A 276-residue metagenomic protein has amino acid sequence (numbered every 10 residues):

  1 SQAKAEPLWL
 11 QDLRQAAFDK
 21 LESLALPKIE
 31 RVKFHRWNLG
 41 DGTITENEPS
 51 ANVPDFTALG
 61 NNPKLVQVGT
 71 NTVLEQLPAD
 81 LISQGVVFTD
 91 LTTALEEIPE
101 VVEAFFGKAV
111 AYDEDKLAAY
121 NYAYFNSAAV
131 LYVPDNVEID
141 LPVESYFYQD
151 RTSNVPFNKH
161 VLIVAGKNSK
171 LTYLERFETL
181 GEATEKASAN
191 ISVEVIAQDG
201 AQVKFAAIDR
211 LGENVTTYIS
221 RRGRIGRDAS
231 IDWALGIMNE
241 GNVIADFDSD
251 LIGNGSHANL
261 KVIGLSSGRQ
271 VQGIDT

Functional and structural regions predicted by a protein language model:
S1-A119: N-terminal amphipathic, basic helical "cap/leader" segment at the start of enzyme domains
S83-T276: Conserved beta-strand/loop scaffold segments within soluble protein domains that form the structured core and edges
